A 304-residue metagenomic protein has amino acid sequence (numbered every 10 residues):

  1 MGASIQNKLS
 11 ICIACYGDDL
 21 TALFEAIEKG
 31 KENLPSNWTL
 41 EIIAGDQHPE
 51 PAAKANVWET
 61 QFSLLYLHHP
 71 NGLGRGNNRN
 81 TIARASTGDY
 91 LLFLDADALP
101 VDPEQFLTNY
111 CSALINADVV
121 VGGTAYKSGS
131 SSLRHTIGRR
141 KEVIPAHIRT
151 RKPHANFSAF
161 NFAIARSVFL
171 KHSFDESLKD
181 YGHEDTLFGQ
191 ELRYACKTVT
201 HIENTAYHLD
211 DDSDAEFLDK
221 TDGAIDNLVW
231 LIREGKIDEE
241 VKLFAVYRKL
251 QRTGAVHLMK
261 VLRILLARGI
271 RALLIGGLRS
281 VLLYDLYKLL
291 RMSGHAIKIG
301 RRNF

Functional and structural regions predicted by a protein language model:
M1-K29, N37: N-proximal low-complexity "stem/linker" segments adjacent to membrane-targeting elements
I27-H68: Acidic donor-binding segment of Leloir-type glycosyltransferases
A55, H69-S86: Glycine-rich, basic loop-to-helix element that forms the pyrophosphate-binding segment of sugar-nucleotide handling
L91: Short aromatic/hydrophobic "clamp" motif used to bind/position activated sugar donors
L99-R134: Conserved donor NDP-sugar-binding/catalytic core segment of glycosyltransferases
P145-I164, D180: A recurrent flexible, glycine/aromatic-enriched loop bordering the glycosyltransferase active site that acts as
D180-F188: Acidic donor-binding loop at a coil-to-helix junction in glycosyltransferase catalytic cores that engages
G223, E240-F304: Non-catalytic, C-terminal membrane-associated alpha-helical segments of glycosyltransferases
